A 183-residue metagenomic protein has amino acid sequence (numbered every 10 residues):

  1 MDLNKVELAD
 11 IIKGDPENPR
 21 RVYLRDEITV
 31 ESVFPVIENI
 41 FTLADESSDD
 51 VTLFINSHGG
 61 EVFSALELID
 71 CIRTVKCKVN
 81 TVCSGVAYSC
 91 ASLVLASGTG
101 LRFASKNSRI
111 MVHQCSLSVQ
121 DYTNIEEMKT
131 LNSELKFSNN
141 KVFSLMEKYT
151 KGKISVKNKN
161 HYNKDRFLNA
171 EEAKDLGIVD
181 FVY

Functional and structural regions predicted by a protein language model:
M1-L93, S97-Y183: N-terminal organellar transit peptides
